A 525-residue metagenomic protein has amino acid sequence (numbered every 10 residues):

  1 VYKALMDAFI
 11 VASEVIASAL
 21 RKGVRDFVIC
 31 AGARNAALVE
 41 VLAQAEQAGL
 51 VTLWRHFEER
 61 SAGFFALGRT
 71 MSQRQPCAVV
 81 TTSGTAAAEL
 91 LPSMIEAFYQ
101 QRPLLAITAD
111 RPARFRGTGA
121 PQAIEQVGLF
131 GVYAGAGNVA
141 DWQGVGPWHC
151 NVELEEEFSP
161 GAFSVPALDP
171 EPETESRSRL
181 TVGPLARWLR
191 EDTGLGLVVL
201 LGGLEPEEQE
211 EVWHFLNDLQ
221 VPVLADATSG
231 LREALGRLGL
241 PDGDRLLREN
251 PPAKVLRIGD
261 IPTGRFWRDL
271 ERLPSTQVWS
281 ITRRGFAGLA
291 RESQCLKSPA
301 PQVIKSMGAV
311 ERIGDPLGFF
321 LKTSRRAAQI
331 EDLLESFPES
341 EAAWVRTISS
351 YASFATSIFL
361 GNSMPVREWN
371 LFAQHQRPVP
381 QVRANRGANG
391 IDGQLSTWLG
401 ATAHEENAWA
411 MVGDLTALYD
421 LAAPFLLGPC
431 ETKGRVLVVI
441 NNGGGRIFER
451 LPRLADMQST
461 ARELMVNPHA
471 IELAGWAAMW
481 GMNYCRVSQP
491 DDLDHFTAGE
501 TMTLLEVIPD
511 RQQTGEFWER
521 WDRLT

Functional and structural regions predicted by a protein language model:
M6-D7, D269-V366, E472, M479 (+1 more regions): Phosphate/pyrophosphate-binding active-site segments
F9-V80, A86, F372: N-terminal cofactor/phosphate-binding cores enriched in small/glycine residues, especially glycine-rich loops such as
A12-G23, C30-Q44, L321-E405: Active-site diphosphate/adenylate-binding microenvironment
G23-D26, M71-S83, A87-P92, E96-T108 (+3 more regions): Structural signature of the thiamine diphosphate
L67, M71-S72, T82-S83, A88-E89 (+7 more regions): Glycine-rich, anion-gripping cofactor-binding loops and their flanking helix/strand elements in enzyme active sites
A97, I107, R114-V127, A373-T525: Thiamine diphosphate
A97-Y99, I107-D141, A225-R326, L427-C430 (+1 more regions): Glycine-rich, acidic loop regions that bind phosphate or pyrophosphate groups
Y133, G144-G194, I313-G314, E331 (+1 more regions): Conformationally flexible catalytic loops at phosphate/diphosphate-handling active centers
